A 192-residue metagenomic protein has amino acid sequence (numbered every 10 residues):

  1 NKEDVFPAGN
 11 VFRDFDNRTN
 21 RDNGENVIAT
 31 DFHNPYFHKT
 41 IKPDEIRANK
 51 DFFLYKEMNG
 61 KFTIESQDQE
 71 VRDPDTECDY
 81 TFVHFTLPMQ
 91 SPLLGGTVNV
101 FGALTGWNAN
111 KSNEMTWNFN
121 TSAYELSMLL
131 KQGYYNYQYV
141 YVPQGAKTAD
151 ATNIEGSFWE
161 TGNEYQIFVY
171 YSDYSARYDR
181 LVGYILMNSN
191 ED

Functional and structural regions predicted by a protein language model:
N1-F53: Long, internal scaffold/assembly segments composed of regular secondary structure
E3, E25, E45, K56-E57 (+9 more regions): Glutamate identity and glutamate-enriched acidic tracts
E3-R21, I154-G183: Active-site-adjacent segment of 2-oxoglutarate/Fe(II) JmjC oxygenases
E3-V5, D75, Q90, M128-L129: A general structural signal for short secondary-structure junctions and capping/turn motifs
K39-L94, R177, L181-D192: Basic K/R-rich, polyanion-interacting modules in nucleoproteins and related proteins
H84-Q132, Q144-D173, E191: Aromatic-rich carbohydrate-binding modules that target alpha-glucans
